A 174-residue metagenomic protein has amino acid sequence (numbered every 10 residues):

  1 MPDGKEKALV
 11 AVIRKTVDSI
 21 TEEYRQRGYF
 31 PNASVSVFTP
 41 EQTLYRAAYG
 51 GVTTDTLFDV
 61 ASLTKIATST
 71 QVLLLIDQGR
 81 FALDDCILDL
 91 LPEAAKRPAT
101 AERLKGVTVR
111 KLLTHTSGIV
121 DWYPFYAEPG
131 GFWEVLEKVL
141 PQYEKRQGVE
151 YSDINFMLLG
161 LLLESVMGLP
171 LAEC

Functional and structural regions predicted by a protein language model:
M1-I13: Short, compositionally biased leader-like segments
R14-D18, S69, D84, A172: Extracytoplasmic/secreted envelope proteins and their assembly/folding machinery, especially bacterial periplasmic
I20-T53, L83, T114, Y123-G130: A short, well-structured edge-of-sheet supersecondary motif
T43-A47, W122-K145, V149, L169-C174: Short, charged, amphipathic alpha-helices and their helix-cap/turn boundaries
V52-D55, L140-K145, F156-M157: Flexible glycine/proline-enriched surface loops and loop-helix/loop-strand junctions
T54, D59-L63, L75-V120, P124 (+3 more regions): Active-site helix/loop module of the DD-peptidase/beta-lactamase fold, centered on the serine-lysine SxxK catalytic
S62-L63, E150-D153: Catalytic nucleophile serine of serine hydrolases, specifically the conserved "nucleophile elbow" pentapeptide
A67-S69, I154-G160: Well-ordered alpha-helical segments within folded domains of soluble proteins
